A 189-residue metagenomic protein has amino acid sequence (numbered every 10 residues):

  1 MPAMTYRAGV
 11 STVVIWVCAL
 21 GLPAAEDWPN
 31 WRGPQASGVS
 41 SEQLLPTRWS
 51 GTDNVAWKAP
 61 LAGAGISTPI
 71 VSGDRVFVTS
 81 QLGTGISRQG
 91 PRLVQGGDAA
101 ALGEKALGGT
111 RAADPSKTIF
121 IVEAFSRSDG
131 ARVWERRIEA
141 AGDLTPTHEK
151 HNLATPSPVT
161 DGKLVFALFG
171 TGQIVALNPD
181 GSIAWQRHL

Functional and structural regions predicted by a protein language model:
M1-R7: N-terminal secretory signal peptides that target proteins for export/translocation
G9-G21: Bacterial N-terminal signal peptides
L22-L189: Noncatalytic, solvent-exposed loop/strand surfaces of beta-propeller-type extracellular/periplasmic domains
